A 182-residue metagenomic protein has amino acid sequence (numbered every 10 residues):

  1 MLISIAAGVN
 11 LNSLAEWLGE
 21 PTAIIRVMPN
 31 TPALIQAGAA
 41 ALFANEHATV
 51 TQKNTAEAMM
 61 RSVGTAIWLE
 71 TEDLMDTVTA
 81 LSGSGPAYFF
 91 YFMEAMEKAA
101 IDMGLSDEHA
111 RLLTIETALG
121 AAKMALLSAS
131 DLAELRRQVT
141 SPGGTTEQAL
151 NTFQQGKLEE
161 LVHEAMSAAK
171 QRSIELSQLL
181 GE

Functional and structural regions predicted by a protein language model:
M1-L42, E46: Rossmann-like NAD(P)(H) cofactor-binding subdomain of soluble oxidoreductases
A7-V9, P29-A33, S82-G83, E116-L119 (+1 more regions): Glycine-rich beta-alpha junction loops
S13, T77, Q148: Phosphate- and divalent-cation-binding pockets in alpha/beta enzyme and binding domains that engage nucleotide-derived
W17-A23, A39-T77, F90-A129: Internal alpha-helical scaffold of NAD(P)-dependent oxidoreductase catalytic cores
D76-A87, R136: A short glycine-threonine-serine/GTX helix/turn-capping micro-motif
I115-E182: NAD(P)-dependent Rossmann-like dehydrogenase/reductase catalytic/cofactor-binding core
